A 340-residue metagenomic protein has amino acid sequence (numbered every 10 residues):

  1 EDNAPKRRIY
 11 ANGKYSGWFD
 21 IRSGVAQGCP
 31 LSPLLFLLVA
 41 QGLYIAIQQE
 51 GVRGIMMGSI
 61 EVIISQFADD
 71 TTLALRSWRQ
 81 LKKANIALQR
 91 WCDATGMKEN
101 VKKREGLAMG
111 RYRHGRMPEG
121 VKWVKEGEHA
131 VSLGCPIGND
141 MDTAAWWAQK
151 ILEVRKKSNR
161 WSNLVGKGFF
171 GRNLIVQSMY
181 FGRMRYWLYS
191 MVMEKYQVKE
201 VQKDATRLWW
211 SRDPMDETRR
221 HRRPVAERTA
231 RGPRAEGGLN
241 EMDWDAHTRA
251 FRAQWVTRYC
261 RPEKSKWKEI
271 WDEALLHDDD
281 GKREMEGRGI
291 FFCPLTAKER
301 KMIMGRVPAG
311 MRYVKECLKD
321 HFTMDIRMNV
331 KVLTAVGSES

Functional and structural regions predicted by a protein language model:
E1-G42: Conserved pre-catalytic core of RNA-dependent polymerases
D2, G13-Y15, A84, K98-H129: Short, conserved micro-motifs composed of acidic
N3-D20, K150-S158, P214-E227: Active-site-adjacent bridging/hinge elements
I9, G28, S32, A40-L43 (+8 more regions): Mobile genetic element proteins and their domesticated derivatives, centered on retroelements and DNA transposons
G24, I64-A94, G110-R111, M141-T143: Catalytic palm subdomain of template-directed nucleic-acid polymerases, centered on the conserved carboxylate motif
L35-A68, T72-A74: Active-site palm subdomain of RNA-directed nucleic acid polymerases
G120-Y196, F251-K266: Basic, alpha-helical interaction scaffolds
Q197, V201, E217-S340: Extended C-terminal regions of large enzymes
